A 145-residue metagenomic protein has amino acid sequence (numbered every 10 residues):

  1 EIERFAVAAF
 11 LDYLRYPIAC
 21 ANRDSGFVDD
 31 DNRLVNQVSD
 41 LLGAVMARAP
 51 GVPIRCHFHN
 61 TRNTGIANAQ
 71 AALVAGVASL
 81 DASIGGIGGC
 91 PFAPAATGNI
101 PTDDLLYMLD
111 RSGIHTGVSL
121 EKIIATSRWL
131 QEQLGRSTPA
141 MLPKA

Functional and structural regions predicted by a protein language model:
E1, R15, R23-S25, R33-A145: Catalytic cores and adjacent flexible loops of soluble metabolic enzymes that perform enolate/carbanion chemistry on
A6-F10, Y16-A21, S25-F27: Short linear motifs in low-complexity or flexible loops
